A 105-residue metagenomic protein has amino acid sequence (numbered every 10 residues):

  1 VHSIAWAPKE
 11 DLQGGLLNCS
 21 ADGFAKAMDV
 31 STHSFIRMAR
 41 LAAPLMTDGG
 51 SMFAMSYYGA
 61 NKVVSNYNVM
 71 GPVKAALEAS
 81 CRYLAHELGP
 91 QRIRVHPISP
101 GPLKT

Functional and structural regions predicted by a protein language model:
A5-P44, D48-P90, P102-K104: Catalytic loop of short-chain dehydrogenase/reductase
V95, S99-T105: Short, flexible catalytic-loop segment of classical short-chain dehydrogenase/reductase
